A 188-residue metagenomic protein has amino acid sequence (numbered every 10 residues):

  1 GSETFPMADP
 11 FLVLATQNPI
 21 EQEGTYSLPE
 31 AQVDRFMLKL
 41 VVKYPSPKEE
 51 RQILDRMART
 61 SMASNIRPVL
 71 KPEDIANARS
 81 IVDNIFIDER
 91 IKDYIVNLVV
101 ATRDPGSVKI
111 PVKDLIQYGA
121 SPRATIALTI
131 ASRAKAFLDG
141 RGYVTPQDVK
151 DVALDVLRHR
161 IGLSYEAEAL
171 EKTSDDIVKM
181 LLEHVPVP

Functional and structural regions predicted by a protein language model:
G1-I85, R133-K135: Canonical AAA+ ATPase core
L28, E49, F86, R90 (+3 more regions): Alpha-helix N-cap and coil->helix boundary residues
Q32, L54-A58, V99, A153 (+1 more regions): Hydrophobic aliphatic residues
P47, R51-D55, K92, V96 (+1 more regions): An amphipathic alpha-helix signature
I53, A78-I81, L98, M180-H184: Residues that form generic nucleotide/phosphate-binding pockets
N65-S107, P111-T125: Conserved AAA+ ATPase small/helical "lid" subdomain
D104-P188: C-terminal engagement/docking regions of AAA+ P-loop ATPases
